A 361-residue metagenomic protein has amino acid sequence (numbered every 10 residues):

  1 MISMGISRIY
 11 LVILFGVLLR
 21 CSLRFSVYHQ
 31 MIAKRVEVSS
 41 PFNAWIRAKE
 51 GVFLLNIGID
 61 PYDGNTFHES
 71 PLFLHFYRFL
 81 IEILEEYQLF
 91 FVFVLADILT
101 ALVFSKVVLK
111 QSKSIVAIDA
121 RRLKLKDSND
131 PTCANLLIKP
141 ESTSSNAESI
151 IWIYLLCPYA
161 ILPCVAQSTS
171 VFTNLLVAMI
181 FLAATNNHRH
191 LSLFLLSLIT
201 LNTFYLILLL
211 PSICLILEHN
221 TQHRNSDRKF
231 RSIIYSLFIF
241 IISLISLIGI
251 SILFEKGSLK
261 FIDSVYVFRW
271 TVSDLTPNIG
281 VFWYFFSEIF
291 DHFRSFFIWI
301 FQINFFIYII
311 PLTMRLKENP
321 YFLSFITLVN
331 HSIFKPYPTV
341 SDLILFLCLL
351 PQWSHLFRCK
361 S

Functional and structural regions predicted by a protein language model:
I2-M179, H190, C214-N330, T339: Primarily membrane-embedded glycan-assembly and transfer machineries that use lipid-linked glycans
F172-L176, S192-L195, L208, L345: Hydrophobic alpha-helical membrane segments of integral membrane proteins
L182-S197: Extended, structured, electrostatic nucleic-acid-contact surfaces
S192-L196, Y205-H219: Transmembrane-embedded, aromatic-rich helix segments that form part of the hydrophobic channel/pocket engaging
L347-L349, S361: Alpha-helical transmembrane segments of secretory-pathway, organelle, and plasma-membrane proteins
S354-S361: Aromatic-enriched
